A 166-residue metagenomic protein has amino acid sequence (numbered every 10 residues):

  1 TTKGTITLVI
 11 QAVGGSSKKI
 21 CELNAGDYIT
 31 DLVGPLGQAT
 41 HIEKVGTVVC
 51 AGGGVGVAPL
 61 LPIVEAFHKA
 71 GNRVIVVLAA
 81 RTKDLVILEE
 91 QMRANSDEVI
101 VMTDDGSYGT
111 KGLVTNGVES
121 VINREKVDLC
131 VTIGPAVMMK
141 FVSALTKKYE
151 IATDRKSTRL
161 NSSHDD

Functional and structural regions predicted by a protein language model:
T1-A25: Ferredoxin-reductase
V9, V74-R81, I100-T103: Short internal beta-strands
Y28, T47, N72-V76, E98 (+2 more regions): Residues at the starts of beta-strands that form the adenosine-phosphate
I29-L32, T158: Generic structural signal for buried aliphatic residues
L36-G46: Short, Lys/Arg- and Gly-enriched loop/turn segments at beta-strand edges
V57-I63, M138-F141: Short glycine/serine/threonine-rich phosphate/pyrophosphate-binding segments that cradle anionic phosphate groups
K83-I133, K140-F141: C-terminal helical cap/extension that packs against the catalytic core of soluble nucleotide-cofactor enzymes
L160-D166: Single conserved hydrophobic/aromatic residue that forms the stacking wall/gate of nucleotide- or nucleobase-binding
